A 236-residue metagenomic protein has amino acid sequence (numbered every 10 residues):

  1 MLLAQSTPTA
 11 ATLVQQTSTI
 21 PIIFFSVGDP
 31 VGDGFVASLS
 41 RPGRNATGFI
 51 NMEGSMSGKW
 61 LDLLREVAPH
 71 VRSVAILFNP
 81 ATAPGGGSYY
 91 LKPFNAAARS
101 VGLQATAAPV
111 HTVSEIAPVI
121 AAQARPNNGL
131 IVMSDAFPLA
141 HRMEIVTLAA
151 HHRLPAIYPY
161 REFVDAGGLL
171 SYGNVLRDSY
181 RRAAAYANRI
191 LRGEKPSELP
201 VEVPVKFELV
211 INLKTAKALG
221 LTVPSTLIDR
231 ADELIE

Functional and structural regions predicted by a protein language model:
M1-E236: Short hydrophobic alpha-helices and adjacent helix-cap/hinge residues
